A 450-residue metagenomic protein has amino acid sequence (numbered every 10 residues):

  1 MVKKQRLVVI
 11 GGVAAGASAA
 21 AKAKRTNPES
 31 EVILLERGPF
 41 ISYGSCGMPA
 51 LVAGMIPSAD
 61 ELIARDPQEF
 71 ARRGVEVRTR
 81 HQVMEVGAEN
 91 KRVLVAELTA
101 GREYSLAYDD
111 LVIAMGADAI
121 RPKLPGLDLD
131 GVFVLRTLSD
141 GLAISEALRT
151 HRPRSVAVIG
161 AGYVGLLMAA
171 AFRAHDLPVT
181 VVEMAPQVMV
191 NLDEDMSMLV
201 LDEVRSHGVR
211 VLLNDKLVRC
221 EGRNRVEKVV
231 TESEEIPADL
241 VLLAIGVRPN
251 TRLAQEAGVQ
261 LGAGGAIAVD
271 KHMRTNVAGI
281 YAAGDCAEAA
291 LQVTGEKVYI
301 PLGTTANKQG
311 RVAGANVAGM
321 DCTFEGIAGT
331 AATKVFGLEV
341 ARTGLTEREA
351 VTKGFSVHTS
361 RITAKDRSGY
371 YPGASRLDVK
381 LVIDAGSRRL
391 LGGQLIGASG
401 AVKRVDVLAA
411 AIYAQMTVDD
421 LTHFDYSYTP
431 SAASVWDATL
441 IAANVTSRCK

Functional and structural regions predicted by a protein language model:
V2-E76, R80, A169-L192: Beta1-alpha1 glycine-rich phosphate/pyrophosphate-binding loop at the start of Rossmann-like nucleotide-binding domains
K3, I10-A14, K24-E29, R37 (+2 more regions): Flexible, glycine-rich terminal cap/loop adjacent to redox cofactors in electron-transfer oxidoreductases
I10, L106-G116, I236-G246, G310 (+1 more regions): Short hydrophobic core segments
E29-E31, A71-T99, L106, A174-K271: A Rossmann-like FAD-binding core segment of flavoenzymes
L62-I63, S155-A157, Y163-R219, P301-A306 (+2 more regions): Rossmann-like dinucleotide-binding cores of NAD(P)H-dependent redox enzymes
I113-H175, R210-V211, A263, V269-K271: Glycine-rich dinucleotide-binding loop and its adjacent helix/turn
D128-R152, N224-K228, E232-A315, V407 (+1 more regions): FAD-site-proximal beta/loop scaffold in flavoenzymes
V269, A283-T346, S431-K450: A conserved FAD-binding loop/helix module that cradles the flavin
